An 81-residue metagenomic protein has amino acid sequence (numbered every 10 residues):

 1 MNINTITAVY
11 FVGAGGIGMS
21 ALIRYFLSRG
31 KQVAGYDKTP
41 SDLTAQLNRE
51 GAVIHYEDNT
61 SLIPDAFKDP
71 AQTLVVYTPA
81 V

Functional and structural regions predicted by a protein language model:
M1-V81: N-terminal leader/targeting and accessory segments in enzymes
